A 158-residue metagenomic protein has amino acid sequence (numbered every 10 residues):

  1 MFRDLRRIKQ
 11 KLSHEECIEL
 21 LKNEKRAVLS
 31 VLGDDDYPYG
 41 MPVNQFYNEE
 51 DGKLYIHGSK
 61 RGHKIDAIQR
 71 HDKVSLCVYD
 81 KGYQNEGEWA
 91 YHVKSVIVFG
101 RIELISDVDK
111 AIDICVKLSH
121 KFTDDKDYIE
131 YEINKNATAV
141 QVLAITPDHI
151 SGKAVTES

Functional and structural regions predicted by a protein language model:
M1-N23: Extreme N-terminal tail/first-helix region
F2-K9, Y83-S158: Charged, gly/pro-rich active-site loop segments
K11-L12, N23-V28, D125-Y128: Short Pro/Gly-enriched beta-strand edge/turn motifs at strand-loop
L20-L21, A67-I68, L118: A generic structural signal for nonpolar/aromatic side chains embedded in well-ordered alpha-helices
E24-K60, L76: Short beta-strand segments
V28, Y55, S75, F99 (+1 more regions): Beta-strand secondary-structure signal
G58-H63, S119: Short, solvent-exposed aromatic-acidic interface loops
H63-Y91: Helix-adjacent hinge/juxtasegments
